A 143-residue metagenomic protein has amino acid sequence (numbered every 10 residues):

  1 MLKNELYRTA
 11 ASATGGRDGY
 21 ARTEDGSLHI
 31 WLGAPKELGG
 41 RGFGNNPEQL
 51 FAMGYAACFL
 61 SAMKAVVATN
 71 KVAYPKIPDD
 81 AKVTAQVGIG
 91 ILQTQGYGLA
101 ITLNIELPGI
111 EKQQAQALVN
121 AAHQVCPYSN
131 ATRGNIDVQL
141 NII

Functional and structural regions predicted by a protein language model:
M1-M53, L60-I143: Extended beta-strand/beta-hairpin segments
